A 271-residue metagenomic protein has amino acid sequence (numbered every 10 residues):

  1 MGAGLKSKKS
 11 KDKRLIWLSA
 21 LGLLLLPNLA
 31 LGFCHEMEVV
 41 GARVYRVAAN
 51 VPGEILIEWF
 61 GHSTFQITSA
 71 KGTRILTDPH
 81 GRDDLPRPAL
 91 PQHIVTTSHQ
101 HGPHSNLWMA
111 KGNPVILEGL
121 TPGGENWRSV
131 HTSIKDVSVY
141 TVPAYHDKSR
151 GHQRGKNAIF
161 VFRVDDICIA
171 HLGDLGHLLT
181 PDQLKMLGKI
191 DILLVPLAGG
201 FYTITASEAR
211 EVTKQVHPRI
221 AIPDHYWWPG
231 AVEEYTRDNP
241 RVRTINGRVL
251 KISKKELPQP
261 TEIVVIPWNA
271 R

Functional and structural regions predicted by a protein language model:
K6-S19: Bacterial N-terminal signal peptides that target proteins for export
W17-N28: Bacterial N-terminal signal peptides
G32-L90, E118-G188, I192, R248-R271: Core dinuclear metal-dependent hydrolase active-site scaffold
R82-L85, H101-N106, H177-T180, G200-T205 (+1 more regions): Active-site environment of divalent metal-dependent phosphoester hydrolases
R87-L90, M109-N113, M186-K189, V212-H217: Short, conserved loop/helix-junction motifs that constitute active-site signature segments in enzyme catalytic cores
Q92, I192, A209-Y226: Proline-aspartate-enriched helix->loop->beta-strand connector
Q92-G102: Metallo-beta-lactamase
A206-A209, A231-N239: Histidine/acidic-residue-rich catalytic or RNA/ligand-binding cores of hydrolases and nuclease-related proteins
